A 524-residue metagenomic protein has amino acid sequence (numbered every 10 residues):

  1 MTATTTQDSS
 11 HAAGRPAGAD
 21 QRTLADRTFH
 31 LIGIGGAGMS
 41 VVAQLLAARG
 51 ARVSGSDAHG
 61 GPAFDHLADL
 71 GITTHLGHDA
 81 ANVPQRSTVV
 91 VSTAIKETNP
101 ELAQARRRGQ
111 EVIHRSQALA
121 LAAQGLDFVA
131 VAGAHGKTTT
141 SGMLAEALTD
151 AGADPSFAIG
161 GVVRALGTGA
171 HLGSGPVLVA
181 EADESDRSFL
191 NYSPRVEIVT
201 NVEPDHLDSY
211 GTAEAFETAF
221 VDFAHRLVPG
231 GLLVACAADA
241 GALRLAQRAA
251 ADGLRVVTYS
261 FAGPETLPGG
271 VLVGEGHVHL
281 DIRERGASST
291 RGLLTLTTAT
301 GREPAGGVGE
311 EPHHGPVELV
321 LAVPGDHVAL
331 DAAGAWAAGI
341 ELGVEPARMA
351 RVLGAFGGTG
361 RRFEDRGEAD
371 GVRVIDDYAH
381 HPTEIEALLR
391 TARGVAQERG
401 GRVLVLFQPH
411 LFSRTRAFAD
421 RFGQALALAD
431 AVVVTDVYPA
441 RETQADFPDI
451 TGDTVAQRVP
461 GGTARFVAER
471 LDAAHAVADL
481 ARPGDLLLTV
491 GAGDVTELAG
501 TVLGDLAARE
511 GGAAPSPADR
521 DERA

Functional and structural regions predicted by a protein language model:
M1-I72, V89, R107-Q110, G142 (+7 more regions): ATP-dependent carboxylate-amine ligase
T6-Q7, A81-N82, R164-L207, R244-P316 (+2 more regions): Extended acidic/charged loop-beta regions that coordinate divalent cations and stabilize anionic phosphate/carboxylate
G36-G38, K96, H135-T139, A329 (+1 more regions): Residue-level detector of alpha-helix initiation sites
L45-A48, A68, N82, T93-R255 (+1 more regions): Phosphate-binding loop of NTP-binding sites
S56-D57, H75-H78, I113-A120, A158-G161 (+5 more regions): Beta-strand->loop->alpha-helix junctions that form or flank phosphate-binding loops in nucleotide-handling enzymes
G60-D65, N82, I95-N99, A165-L166 (+4 more regions): Short, charged/polar "capping" segments at the starts of alpha-helices and the immediately preceding loops
A68-P84: Glycine-rich, highly charged phosphate/nucleotide-binding loops
